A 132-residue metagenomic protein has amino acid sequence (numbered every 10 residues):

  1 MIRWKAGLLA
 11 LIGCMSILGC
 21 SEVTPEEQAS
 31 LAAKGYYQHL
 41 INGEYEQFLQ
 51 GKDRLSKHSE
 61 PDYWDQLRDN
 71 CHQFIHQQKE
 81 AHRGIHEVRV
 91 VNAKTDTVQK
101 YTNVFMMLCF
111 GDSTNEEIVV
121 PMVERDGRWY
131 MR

Functional and structural regions predicted by a protein language model:
M1-L18: Sec-dependent bacterial lipoprotein signal peptides
L18-N42: Short, low-complexity N-terminal intrinsically disordered segments enriched in polar/charged residues
S21, N70-H72, L108-F110: Sequence contexts marking disulfide-bonded cysteines in secreted/extracellular proteins
S30-L31, E46-V98: Short solvent-exposed beta->alpha transition segments
K34, S56, C109: Second-shell loop/turn segments in exported
Y37, I41, Q50-L55, K100-N103: N-terminal non-globular leader segments, chiefly Sec-dependent signal peptides
H86-R132: Exposed beta-sheet edge and beta->alpha loop/turn motif
